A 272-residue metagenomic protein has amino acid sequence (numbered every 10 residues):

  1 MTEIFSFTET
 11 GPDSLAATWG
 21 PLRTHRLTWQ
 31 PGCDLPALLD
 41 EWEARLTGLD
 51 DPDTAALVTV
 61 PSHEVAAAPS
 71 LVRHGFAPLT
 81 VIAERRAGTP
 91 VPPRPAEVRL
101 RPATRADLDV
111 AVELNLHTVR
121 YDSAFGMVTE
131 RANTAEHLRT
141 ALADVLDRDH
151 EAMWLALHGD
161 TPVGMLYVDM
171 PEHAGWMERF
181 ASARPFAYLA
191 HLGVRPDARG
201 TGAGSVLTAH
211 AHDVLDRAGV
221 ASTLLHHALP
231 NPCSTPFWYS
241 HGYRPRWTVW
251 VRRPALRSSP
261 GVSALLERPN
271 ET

Functional and structural regions predicted by a protein language model:
M1, T140-L155, G164, P171 (+1 more regions): A short helix-loop-beta-strand connector motif used in the catalytic cores of GNAT acetyltransferases and, in some
M1-W42, V163-P185: Conserved donor-binding loop and adjoining core beta-sheet/short helix segment in diverse acyl/aminoacyl transferases
W29-E97, W247-A255: Acyl-donor-binding surface of acyltransferase catalytic domains
G32-G48, H191-V194, G200-D213, R217 (+1 more regions): Conserved acetyl-CoA-binding loop-helix of GNAT-fold acetyltransferases
A56-T59, L189, T223-H227: Conserved hydrophobic beta-strand within the GNAT/NAT acetyltransferase core sheet that lines the active-site cleft
S62-P78, S205, R217-A218, A228-W247: Conserved active-site alpha-helix within GNAT-family acetyltransferase domains
R99-L114: A short beta-loop-alpha structural element at the N-terminal edge of CoA-dependent acyl/N-acetyltransferase catalytic
D122-A141: Conserved GNAT-fold acetyl-CoA-binding loop/helix
